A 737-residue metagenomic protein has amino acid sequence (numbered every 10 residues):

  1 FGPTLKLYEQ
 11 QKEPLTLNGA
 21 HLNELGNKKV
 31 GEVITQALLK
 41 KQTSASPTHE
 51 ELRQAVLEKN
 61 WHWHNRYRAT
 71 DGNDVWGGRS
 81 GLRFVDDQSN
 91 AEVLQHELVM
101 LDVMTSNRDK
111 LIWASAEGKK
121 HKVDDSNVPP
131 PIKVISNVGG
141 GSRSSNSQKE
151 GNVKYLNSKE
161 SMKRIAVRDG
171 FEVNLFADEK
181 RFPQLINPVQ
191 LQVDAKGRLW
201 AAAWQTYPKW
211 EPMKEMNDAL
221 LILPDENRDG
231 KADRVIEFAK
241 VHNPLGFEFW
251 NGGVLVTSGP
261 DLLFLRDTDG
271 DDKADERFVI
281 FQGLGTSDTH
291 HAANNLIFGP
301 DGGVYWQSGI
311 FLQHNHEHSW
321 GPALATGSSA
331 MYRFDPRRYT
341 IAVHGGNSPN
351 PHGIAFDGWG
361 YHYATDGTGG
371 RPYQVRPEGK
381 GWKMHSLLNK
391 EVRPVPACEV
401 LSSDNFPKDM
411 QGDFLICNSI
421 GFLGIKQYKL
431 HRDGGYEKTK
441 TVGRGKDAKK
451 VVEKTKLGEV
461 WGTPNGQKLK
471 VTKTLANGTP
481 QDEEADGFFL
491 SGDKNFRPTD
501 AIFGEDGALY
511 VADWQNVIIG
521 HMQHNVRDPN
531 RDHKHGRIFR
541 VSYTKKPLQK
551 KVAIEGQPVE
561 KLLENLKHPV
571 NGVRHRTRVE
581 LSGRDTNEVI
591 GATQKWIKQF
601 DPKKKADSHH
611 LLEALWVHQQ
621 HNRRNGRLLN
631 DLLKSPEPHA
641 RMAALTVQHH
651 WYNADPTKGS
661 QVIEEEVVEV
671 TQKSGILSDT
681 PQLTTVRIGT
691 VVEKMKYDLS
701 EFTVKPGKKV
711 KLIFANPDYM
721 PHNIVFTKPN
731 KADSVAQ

Functional and structural regions predicted by a protein language model:
P14-V153: Conserved catalytic region of serine esterases and O-acyltransferases that act on ester linkages in lipids
I132-K561, E580-S582: Beta-propeller domains with acidic blade repeats across secreted/periplasmic ectodomains and cytosolic WD/CNH propellers
Q192, R198, E226, A355 (+1 more regions): Beta-strand cores of secreted/periplasmic/IMS beta-sandwich domains, seen most often in copper-related folds
Q549-V552, R574-D585, S608-R623, L628-K634 (+3 more regions): Structural detector for internal amphipathic alpha-helices that build alpha-solenoid repeat scaffolds
E564-N565, A592-K604, L628-P636, E666-V667 (+1 more regions): Alpha-solenoid HEAT/Armadillo-like helical repeat scaffolds in large eukaryotic proteins
N571-G572, K605-S608, P638-H639, S674: Alpha-helix N-cap/helix-start positions at coil->helix boundaries
T680-K709: N-terminal edge beta-strand
N730-Q737: Extracytoplasmic beta-sandwich strand-turn segments characteristic of Greek-key/jelly-roll folds
